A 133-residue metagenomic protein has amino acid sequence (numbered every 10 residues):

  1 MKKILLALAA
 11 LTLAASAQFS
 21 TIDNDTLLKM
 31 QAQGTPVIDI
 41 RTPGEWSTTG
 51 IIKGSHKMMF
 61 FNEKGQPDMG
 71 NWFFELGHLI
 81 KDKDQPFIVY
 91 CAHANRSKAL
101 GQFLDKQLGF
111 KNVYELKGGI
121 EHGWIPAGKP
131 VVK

Functional and structural regions predicted by a protein language model:
M1-K2, E63: Generic cytosolic/nucleocytoplasmic N-terminal low-complexity/intrinsically disordered segments
K3-L13: Sec-dependent N-terminal signal peptides
A17-Q33, P43-P86, N95-K133: Rhodanese-like catalytic fold shared by cysteine-dependent sulfurtransferases and DSP/PTP-type phosphatases
V37-D39: Structural scaffold elements adjacent to functional motifs in cytosolic proteins
Y90-C91: Short, surface-exposed ligand- or partner-binding patches at beta-edge/loop junctions that are enriched in aromatics
